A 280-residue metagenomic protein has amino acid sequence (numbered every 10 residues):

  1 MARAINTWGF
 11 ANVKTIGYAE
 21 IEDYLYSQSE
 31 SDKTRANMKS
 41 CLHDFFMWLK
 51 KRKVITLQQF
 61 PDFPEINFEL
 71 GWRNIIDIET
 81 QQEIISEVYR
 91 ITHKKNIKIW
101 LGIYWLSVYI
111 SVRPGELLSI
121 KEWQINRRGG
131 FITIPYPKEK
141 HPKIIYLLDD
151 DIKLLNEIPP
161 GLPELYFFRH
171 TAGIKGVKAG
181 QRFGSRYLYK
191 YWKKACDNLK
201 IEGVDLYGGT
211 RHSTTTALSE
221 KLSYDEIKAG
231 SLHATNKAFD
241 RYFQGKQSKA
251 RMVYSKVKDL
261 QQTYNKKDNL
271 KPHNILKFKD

Functional and structural regions predicted by a protein language model:
M1-E30, F45-M47: Basic/aromatic-enriched alpha-helical hairpins
M1-I5, K39-K50, Y104-S111, S219: Short, amphipathic alpha-helical segments that act as regulatory/interfacial helices in nucleotide-processing proteins
A11-K14, I55-L57, N67-S86, E139-D149 (+1 more regions): DNA breakage-rejoining catalytic core of tyrosine-based enzymes
D32, A36, K51, I55-P114 (+1 more regions): Basic, Lys/Arg- and aromatic-enriched nucleic-acid-binding interface segment
I75, Y136-K140, Y224, S231-K256: Catalytic-site neighborhood detector that most strongly recognizes the C-terminal catalytic loop/helix of tyrosine
Y89-I97, G161-P163, Y189-G230: Short, basic (Lys/Arg/His-rich) helix/loop patches that form interaction surfaces in the mid-to-C-terminal regions
P137-E157, E164-W192: C-terminal catalytic core of Y-nucleophile DNA break-rejoin enzymes
H170-K178, S255-D280: C-terminal secondary-structure termini that scaffold catalytic or DNA-interacting sites
